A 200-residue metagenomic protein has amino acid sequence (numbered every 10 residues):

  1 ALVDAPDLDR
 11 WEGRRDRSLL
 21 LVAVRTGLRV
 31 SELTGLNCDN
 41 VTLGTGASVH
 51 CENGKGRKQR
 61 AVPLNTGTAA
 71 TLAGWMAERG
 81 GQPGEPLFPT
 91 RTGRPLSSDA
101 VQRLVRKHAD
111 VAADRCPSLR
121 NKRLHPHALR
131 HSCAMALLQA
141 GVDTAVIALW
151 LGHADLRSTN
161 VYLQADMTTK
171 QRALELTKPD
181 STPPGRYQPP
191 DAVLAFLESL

Functional and structural regions predicted by a protein language model:
A1-L200: Conserved catalytic core of the tyrosine transesterase superfamily
